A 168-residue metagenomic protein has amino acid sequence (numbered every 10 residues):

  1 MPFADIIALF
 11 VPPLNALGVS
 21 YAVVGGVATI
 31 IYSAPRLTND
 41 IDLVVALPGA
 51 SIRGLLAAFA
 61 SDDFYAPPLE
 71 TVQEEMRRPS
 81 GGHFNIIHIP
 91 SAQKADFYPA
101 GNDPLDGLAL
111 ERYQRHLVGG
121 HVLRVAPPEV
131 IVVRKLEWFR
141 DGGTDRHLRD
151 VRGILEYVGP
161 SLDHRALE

Functional and structural regions predicted by a protein language model:
M1-E168: Compositionally biased terminal segments of proteins
